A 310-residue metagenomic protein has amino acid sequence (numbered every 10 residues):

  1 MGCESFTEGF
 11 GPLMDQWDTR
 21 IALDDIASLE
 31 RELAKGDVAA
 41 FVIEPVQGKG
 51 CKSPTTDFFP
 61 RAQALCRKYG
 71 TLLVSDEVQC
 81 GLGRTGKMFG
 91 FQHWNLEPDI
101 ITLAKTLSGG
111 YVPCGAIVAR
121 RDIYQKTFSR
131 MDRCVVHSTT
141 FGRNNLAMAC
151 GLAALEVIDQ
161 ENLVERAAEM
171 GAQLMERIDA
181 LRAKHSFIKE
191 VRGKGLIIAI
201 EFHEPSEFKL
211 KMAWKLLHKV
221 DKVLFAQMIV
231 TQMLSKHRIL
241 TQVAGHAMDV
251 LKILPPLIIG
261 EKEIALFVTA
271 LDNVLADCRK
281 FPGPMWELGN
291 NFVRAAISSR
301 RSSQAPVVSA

Functional and structural regions predicted by a protein language model:
M1-A310: Conserved N-terminal phosphate-binding loop of PLP-dependent enzymes in the Aspartate aminotransferase
